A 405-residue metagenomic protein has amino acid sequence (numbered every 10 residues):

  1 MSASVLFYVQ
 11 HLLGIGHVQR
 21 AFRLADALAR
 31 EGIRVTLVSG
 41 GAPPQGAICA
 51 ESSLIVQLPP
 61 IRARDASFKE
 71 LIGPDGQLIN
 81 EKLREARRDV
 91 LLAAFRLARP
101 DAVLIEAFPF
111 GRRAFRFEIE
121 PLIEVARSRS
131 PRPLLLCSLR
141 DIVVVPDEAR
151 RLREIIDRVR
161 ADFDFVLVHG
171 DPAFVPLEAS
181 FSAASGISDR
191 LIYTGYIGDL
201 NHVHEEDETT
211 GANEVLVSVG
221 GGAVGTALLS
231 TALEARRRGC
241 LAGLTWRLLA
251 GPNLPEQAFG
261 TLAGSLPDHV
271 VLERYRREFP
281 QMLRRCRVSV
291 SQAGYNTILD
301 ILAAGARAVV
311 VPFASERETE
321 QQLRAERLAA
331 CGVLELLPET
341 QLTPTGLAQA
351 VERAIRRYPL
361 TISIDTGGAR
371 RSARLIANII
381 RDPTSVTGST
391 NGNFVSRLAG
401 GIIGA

Functional and structural regions predicted by a protein language model:
M1-G14, I105-A107: Nucleotide-activated donor-dependent transferases that construct or modify glycoconjugates
A3-F7, A27-K82: Conserved nucleotide-sugar phosphate-binding/catalytic loop shared by glycosyltransferases and other
V9-R20, G225-T226: A short, glycine/small-residue-rich beta-strand->loop->alpha-helix junction that serves as a flexible
A25, D171, V175, F181-A183 (+4 more regions): Donor-nucleotide binding loops and adjacent catalytic segments primarily of GT-B fold Leloir glycosyltransferases
A25, G40, E278-Q322: A donor-sugar binding/catalytic signature common to diverse glycosyltransferases and related nucleotide-sugar
I72-R116: Conserved nucleotide-sugar donor-binding subdomain of glycosyltransferases
F117-Y193: Active-site-proximal region of nucleotide-activated glycan assembly enzymes, centered on histidine/acidic-rich loops
Q349-A405: C-terminal amphipathic helix plus adjacent low-complexity, charged tail appended to glycosyltransferase catalytic
